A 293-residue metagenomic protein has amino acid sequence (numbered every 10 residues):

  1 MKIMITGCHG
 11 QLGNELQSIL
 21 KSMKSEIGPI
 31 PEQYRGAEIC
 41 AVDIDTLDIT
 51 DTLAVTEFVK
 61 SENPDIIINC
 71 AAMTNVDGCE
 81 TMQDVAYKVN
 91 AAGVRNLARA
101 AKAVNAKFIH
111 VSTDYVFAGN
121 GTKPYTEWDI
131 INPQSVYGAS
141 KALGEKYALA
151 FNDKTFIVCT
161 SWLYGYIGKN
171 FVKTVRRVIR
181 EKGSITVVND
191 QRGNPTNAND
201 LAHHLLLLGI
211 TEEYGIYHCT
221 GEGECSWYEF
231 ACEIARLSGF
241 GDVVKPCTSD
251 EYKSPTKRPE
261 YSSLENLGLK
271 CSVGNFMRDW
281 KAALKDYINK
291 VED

Functional and structural regions predicted by a protein language model:
M1-E26: N-terminal Rossmann NAD(P)H-binding glycine-rich loop of SDR-like oxidoreductase domains
I49-V89: NAD(P)H-binding glycine-rich loop region in Rossmannoid oxidoreductase-like domains and their noncatalytic homologs
T81-I109: NAD(P)-cofactor binding segment of oxidoreductase domains
K88, G93-N96, V116-V158, L163: Catalytic helix-loop patch of NAD(P)-dependent Rossmann-fold dehydrogenases
K146-G193, A198-D200, L206: NAD(P)-dependent short-chain dehydrogenase/reductase
V187-R192, Y217-E224, S272: Glycine-rich Rossmann NAD(P)(H)-binding loop
H204, T211-P255, E260-Y261: Mid/C-terminal beta-alpha module of Rossmann-like enzyme folds, strongest in SDR-family dehydrogenases/epimerases
S226-Y228, C232, T248-E292: Conserved C-terminal active-site "lid" loop/helix of NAD(P)H-dependent oxidoreductases that clamps the redox cofactor
